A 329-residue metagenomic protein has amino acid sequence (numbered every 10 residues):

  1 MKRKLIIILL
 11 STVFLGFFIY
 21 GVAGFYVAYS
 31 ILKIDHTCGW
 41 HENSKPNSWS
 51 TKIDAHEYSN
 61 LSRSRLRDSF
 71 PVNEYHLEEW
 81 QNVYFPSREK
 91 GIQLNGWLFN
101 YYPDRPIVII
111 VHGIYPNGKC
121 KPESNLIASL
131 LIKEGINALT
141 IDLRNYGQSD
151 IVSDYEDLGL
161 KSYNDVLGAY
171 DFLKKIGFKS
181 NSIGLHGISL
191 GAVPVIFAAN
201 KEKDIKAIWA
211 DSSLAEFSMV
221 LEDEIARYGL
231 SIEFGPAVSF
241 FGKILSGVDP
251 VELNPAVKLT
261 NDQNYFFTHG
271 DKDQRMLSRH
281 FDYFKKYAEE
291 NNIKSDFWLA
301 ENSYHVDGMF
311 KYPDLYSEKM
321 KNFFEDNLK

Functional and structural regions predicted by a protein language model:
M1-E74: N-terminal targeting or regulatory segments adjacent to alpha/beta-hydrolase or S9 domains
N60-P103: N-terminal cap/lid segment of alpha/beta-hydrolase-fold proteins
A128-D150: Conserved alpha/beta-hydrolase
E156-G177: Alpha/beta-hydrolase active-site loop
F197-V248: Hydrolase active-site cap/lid region
L259-D262, F266-H269, D273: Short beta-strand/loop motif that positions the catalytic acidic residue of the alpha/beta-hydrolase fold
Q274-H280: Conserved alpha/beta-hydrolase "acid-adjacent" motif
D282-K329: C-terminal catalytic histidine-bearing segment of alpha/beta-hydrolase fold enzymes
